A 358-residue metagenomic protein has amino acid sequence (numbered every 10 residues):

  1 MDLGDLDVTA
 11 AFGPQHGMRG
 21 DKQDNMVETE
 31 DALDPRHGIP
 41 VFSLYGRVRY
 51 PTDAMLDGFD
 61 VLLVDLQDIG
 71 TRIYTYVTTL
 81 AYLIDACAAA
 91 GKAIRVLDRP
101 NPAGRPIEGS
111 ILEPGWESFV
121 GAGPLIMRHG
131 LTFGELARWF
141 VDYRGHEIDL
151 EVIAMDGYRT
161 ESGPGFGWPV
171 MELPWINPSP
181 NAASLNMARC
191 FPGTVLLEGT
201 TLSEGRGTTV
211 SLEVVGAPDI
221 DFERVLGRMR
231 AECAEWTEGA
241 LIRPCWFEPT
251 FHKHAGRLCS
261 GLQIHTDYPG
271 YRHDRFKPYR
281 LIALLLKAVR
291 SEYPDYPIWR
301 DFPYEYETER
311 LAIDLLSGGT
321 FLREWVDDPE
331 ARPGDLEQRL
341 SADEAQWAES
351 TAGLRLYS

Functional and structural regions predicted by a protein language model:
D5-L6, A89-A93: A short helix->loop->beta-strand "cap" motif at the edges of active sites that frequently abuts
D7-Q15, L97: Short internal beta-strands
G20-Q23, R95-E117: Glycine-rich, charge-decorated loop segments at or immediately adjacent to ligand/cofactor-binding or catalytic sites
V27-G58, T71: Glycine-rich oxoanion-binding loops at beta->alpha junctions
D68-L80: Glycine/threonine-rich flexible loop motifs
E117-F191: Conserved anion/nucleotide-ligand pocket segment
Y158-T160, P164-H254: Glycine-rich, aromatic-lined ligand/substrate-binding cores of catalytic and carbohydrate-binding domains
G216-E337: Conserved functional hotspot residues or short segments at active or partner-binding sites across diverse domains
